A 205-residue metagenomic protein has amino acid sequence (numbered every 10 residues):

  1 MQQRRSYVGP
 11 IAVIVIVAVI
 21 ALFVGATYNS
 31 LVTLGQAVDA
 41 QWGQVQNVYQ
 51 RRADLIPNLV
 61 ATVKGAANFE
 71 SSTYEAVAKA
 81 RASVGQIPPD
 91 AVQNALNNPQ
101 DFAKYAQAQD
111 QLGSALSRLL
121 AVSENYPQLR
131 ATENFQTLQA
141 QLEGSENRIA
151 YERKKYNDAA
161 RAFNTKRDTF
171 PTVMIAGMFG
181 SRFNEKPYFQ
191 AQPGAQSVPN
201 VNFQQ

Functional and structural regions predicted by a protein language model:
M1-Q205: A helix-centric hydrophobic-segment signal that preferentially recognizes long, alpha-helical stretches used
